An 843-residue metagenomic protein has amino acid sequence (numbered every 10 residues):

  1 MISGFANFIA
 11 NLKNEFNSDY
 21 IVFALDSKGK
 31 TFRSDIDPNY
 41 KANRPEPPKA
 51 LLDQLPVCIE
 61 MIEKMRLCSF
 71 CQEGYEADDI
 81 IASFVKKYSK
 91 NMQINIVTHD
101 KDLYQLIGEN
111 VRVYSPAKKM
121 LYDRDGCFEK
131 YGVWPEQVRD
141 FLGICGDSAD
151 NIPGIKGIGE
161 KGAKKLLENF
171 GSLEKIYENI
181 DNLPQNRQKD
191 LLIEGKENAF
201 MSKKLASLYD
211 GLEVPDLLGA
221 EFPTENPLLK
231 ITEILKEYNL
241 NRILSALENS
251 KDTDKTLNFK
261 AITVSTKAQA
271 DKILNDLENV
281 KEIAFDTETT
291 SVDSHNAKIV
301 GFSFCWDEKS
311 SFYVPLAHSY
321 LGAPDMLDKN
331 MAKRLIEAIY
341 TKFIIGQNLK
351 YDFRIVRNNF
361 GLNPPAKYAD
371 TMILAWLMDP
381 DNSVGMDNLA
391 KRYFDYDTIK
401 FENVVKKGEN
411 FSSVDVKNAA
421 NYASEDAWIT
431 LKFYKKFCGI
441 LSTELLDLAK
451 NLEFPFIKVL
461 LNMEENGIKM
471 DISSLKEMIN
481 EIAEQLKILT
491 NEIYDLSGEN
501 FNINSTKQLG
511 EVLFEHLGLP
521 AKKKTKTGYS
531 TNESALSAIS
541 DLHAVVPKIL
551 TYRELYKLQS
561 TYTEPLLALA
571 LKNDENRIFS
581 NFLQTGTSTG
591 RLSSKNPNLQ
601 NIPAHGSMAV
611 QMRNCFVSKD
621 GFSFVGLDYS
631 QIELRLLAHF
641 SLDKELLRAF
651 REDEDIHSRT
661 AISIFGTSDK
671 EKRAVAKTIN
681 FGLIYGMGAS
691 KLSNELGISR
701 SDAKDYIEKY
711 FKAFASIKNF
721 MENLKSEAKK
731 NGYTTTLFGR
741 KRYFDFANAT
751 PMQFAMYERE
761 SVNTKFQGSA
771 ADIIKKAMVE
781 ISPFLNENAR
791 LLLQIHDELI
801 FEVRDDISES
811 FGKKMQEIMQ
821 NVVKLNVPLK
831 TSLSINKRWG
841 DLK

Functional and structural regions predicted by a protein language model:
M1-V97, K101-D123, N198-P215, G219-A220 (+1 more regions): Noncatalytic, basic helical substrate-engagement surface that gates or grips nucleic-acid strands
M1-Y20, P38-A50, I59-K64, T253-Y393 (+2 more regions): Conserved RNase H-like, two-metal-ion catalytic cores of nucleic-acid enzymes
A42-D53, E109-V133, K189-L191, P315-K329 (+2 more regions): Short alpha-helix plus adjacent loop in nuclease-associated cores
R112, A117, W134-Q137, F141-A206 (+4 more regions): Accessory alpha-helical DNA-binding modules that contact the DNA backbone or grooves
L191, G195-S319, I344, L362-P364 (+12 more regions): Conserved "right-hand" nucleotidyltransferase catalytic core of DNA-directed polymerases
S412, E465, K572, F579-S580 (+4 more regions): Conserved catalytic core of nucleic-acid polymerases
L441-L452, F456, K775-L799: Active-site palm subdomain of RNA-directed nucleic acid polymerases
E484-N491, D495-K548, K712-K765, E802 (+1 more regions): C-terminal polymerase-core module
